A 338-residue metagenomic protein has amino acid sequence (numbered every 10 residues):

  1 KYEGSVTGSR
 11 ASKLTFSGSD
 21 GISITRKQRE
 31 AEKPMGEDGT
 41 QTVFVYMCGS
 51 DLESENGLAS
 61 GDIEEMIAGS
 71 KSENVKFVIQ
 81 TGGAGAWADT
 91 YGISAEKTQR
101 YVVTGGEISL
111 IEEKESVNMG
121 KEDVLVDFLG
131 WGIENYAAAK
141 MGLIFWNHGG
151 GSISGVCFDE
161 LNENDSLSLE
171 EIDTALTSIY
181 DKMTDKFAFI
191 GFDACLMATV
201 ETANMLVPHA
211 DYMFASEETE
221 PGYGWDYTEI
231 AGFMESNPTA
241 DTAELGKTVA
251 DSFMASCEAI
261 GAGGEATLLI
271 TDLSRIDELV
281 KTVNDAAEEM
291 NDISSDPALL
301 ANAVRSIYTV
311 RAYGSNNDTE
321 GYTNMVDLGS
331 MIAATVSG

Functional and structural regions predicted by a protein language model:
Y2-A137: N-terminal extension/subdomain marker
T7-A11, T15-G21, Q28-G36, G149-S152 (+1 more regions): Terminal, contiguous helix-loop blocks that mediate binding/assembly
T42-M47, K76-T81, M141-F145, A188-F192 (+1 more regions): Structural recognition of the beta-strand scaffold that forms the well-ordered cores of secreted hydrolase catalytic
G82-T184, A194-C195, V200-E201, E217-E218: Catalytic-core segments of thiol-dependent peptidases
